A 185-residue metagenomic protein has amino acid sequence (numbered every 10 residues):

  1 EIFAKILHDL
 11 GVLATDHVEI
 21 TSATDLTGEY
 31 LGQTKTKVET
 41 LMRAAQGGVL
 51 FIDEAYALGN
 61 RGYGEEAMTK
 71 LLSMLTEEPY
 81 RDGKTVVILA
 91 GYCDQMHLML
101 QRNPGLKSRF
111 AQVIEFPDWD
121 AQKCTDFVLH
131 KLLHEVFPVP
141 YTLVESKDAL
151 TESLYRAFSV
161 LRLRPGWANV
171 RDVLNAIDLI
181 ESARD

Functional and structural regions predicted by a protein language model:
E1-D16, T40-A44, T76, F110: Walker A/P-loop
A14-Q46, E65: Short glycine-rich substrate-engagement loop in P-loop NTPases that contacts/grips substrate
D25, D53-A55: Walker B catalytic acidic pair
Y30-T34, Y56-M68, Y80, L98-L100: Conserved ATPase-coupling elements of RecA-like P-loop NTPase cores
M42-A44, M68-T85, D120, K131: Substrate-engagement module of ASCE P-loop NTPases
F51-D53, K70-S73, K84-C93: Structural recognition of the conserved hydrophobic beta-strand(s) that form the central parallel beta-sheet of P-loop
G83-K84, M99-D118: A short helix-turn-beta junction within AAA+ P-loop NTPase domains corresponding to the substrate/partner-engaging
I114-D120, C124-D185: Conserved AAA+ ATPase small/helical "lid" subdomain
